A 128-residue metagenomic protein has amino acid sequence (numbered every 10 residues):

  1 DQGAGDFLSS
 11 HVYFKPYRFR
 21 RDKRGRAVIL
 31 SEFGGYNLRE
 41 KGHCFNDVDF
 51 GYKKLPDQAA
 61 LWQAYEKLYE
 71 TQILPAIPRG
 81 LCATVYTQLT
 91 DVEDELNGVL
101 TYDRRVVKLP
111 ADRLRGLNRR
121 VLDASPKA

Functional and structural regions predicted by a protein language model:
D1-R105: Substrate-binding/catalytic cleft of secreted carbohydrate-active enzymes, primarily glycoside hydrolases
T101-K127: Catalytic cores of secreted or luminal carbohydrate-active enzymes
